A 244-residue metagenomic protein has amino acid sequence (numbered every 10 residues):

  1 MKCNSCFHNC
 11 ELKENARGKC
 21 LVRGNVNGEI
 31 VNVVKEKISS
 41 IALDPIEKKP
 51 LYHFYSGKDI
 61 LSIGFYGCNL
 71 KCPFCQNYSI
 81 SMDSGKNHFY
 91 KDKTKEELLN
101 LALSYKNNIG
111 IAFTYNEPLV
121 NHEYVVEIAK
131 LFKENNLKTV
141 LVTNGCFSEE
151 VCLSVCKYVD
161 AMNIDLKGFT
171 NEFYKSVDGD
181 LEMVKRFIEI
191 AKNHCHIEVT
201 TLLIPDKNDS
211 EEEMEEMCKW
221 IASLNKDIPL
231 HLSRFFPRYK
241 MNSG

Functional and structural regions predicted by a protein language model:
M1, N32, S39-L43, K91 (+2 more regions): A short linear-motif detector with a strong N-terminal bias
K2-F65, Y78-M82, Y105: N-terminal [4Fe-4S]-dependent radical SAM core
N9, N27-I30, S40-D44, P50-G57 (+10 more regions): Generic structural signal for short, flexible, solvent-exposed coil/loop and linker residues
S56, K91, D180: Short, conserved glycine- and acidic-residue-centered signature motifs in active-site or ligand-binding loops
G67-L70: Active-site beta-to-alpha loop of glycosyltransferases that engages the nucleotide-sugar donor
C72-Q76: The canonical Cys-X-X-Cys-His
I80-K91, E134: A short alpha->loop->secondary-structure connector
K95-S243: Conserved AdoMet/S-adenosylmethionine-binding subsite of the radical SAM
